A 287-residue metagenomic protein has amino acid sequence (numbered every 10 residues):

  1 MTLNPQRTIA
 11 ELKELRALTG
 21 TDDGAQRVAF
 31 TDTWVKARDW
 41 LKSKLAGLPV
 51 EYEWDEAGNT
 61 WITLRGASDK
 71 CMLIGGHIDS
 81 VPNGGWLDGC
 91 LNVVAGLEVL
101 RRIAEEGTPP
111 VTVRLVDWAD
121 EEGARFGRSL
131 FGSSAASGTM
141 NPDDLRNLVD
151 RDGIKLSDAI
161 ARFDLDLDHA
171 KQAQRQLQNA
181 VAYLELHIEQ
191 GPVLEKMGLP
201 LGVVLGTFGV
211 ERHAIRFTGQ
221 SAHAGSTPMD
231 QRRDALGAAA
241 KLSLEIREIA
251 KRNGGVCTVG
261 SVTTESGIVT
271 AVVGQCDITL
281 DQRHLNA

Functional and structural regions predicted by a protein language model:
T2-D32, L145, D168: N-terminal capping segment at the start of a domain
L3, D88-N92, Q231-D234: Alpha-helix N-cap and loop-to-helix initiation/capping positions
R7, E11-E14, L18, W40 (+2 more regions): Generic non-transmembrane alpha-helical segments
L15, G96, L280: Divalent metal-coordination and catalytic microenvironments
G20-R65: A non-catalytic alpha/beta surface segment that caps or lines the substrate-entry region of metallo-dependent hydrolase
R38, V93, L97-L100, L236-L244: Short, hydrophobic/amphipathic alpha-helical packing segments that form internal helix faces or helix-helix interfaces
K42-A46, E51, T60-G153, S157-A159 (+1 more regions): Active-site metal-coordination/substrate-binding segment of hydrolases, especially metallo-dependent peptidases
D120-E121, G127-N286: Midchain, well-structured core segments that form catalytic/ion-binding scaffolds
